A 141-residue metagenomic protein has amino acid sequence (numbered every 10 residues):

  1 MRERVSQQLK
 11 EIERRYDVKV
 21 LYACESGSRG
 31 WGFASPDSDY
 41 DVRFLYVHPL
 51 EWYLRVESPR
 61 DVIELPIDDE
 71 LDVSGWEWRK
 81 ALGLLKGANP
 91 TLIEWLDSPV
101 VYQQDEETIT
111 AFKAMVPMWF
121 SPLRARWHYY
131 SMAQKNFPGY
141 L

Functional and structural regions predicted by a protein language model:
M1-C24: Helical scaffold of the NTase/Pol beta-like nucleotidyltransferase catalytic core
M1-R2, E13, R43, P49 (+1 more regions): Catalytic cores of transferase enzymes with a strong primary signal for eukaryotic protein kinases
R2, S38, L71: Flexible, glycine- and charge-enriched loops at secondary-structure boundaries
V5-Q7, Y40-H48, A114-W119: Phosphate-binding glycine-rich loops and adjacent basic patches that engage nucleotide phosphates, nucleic-acid
Q8-E13, S28-G30, D41, P66-D69 (+1 more regions): Short, flexible coil/linker segments at or flanking structured domains
C24, R43, L82: Residues in well-ordered beta-strands of folded domains
G27, W31-L65: Catalytic metal-binding acidic patch
E64-L141: Conserved NTP/Mg2+-binding pocket subregion across the NTase superfamily
